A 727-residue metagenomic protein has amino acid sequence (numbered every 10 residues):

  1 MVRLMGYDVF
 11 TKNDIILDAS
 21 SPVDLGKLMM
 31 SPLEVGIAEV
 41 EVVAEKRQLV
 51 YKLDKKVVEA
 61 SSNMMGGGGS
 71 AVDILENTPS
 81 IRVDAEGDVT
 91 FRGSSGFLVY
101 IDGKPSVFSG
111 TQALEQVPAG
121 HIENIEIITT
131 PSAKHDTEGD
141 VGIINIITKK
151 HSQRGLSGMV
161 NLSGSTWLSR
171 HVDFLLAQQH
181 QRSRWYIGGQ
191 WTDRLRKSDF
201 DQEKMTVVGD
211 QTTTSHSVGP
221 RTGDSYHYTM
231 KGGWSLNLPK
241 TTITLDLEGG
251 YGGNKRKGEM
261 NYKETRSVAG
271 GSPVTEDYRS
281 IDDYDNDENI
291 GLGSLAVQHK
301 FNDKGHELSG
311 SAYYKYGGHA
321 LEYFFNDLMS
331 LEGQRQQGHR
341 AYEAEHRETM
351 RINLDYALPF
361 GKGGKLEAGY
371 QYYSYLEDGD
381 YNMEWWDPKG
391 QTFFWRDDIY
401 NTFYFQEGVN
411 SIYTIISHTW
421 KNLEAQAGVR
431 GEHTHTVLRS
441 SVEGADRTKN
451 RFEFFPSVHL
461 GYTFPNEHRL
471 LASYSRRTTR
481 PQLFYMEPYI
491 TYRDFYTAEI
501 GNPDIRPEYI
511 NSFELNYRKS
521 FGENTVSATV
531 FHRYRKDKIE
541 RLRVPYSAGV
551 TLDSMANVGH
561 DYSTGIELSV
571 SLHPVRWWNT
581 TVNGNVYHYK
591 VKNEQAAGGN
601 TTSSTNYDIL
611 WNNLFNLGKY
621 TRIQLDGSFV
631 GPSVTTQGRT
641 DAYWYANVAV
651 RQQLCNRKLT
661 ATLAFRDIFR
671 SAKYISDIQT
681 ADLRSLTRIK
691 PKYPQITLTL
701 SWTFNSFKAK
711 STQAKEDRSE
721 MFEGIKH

Functional and structural regions predicted by a protein language model:
R3-Y7, D18-M64, D84-E86, R92-S94 (+1 more regions): Short, acidic, small-residue-rich periplasmic hinge/interaction motif at the N-terminus of Gram-negative outer-membrane
D24-M29, A71-I74, V89, Q112-A113 (+3 more regions): N-terminal periplasmic accessory domains that precede and gate Gram-negative outer-membrane beta-barrel machines
K104-T130: Short acidic/polar hinge/loop motifs at secondary-structure boundaries that mediate gating or recognition
T137-I144, S152-D201, D224-Y228: Outer-membrane beta-barrel translocator/receptor signature
G142, I146-M159, H227-G232, R256-K263 (+7 more regions): Surface-exposed extracellular loop regions of Gram-negative outer-membrane beta-barrel proteins
V218, R340, T349-N353, F394-N401 (+8 more regions): Outer membrane beta-barrel strand-and-loop segments of large Gram-negative receptors, especially TonB-dependent
H435-V437, N466-S512, H532-D553, I668-A681: Surface-exposed extracellular loop regions of Gram-negative outer-membrane beta-barrel proteins, predominantly
T602-H727: Conserved C-terminal beta-signal and adjacent last beta-strands/turns of outer-membrane beta-barrel proteins
